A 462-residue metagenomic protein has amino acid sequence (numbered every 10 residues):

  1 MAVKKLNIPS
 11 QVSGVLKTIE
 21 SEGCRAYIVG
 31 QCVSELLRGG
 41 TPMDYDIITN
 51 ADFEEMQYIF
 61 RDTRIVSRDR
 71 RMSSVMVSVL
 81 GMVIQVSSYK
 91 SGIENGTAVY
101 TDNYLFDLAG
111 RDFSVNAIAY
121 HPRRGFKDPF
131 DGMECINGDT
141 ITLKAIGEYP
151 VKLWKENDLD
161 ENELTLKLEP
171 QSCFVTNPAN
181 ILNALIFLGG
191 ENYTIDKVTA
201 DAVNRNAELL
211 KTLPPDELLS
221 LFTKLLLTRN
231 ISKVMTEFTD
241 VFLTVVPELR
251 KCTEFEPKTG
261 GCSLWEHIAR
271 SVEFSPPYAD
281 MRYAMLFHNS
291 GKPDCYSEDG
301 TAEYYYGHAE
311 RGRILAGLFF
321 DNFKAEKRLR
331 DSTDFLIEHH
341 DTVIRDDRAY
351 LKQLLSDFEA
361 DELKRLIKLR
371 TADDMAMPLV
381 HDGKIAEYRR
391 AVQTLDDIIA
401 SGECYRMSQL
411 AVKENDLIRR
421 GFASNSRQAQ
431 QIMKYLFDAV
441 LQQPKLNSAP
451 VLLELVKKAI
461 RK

Functional and structural regions predicted by a protein language model:
M1-K462: Catalytic cores of the polymerase beta-like nucleotidyltransferase superfamily and closely associated nucleotide
